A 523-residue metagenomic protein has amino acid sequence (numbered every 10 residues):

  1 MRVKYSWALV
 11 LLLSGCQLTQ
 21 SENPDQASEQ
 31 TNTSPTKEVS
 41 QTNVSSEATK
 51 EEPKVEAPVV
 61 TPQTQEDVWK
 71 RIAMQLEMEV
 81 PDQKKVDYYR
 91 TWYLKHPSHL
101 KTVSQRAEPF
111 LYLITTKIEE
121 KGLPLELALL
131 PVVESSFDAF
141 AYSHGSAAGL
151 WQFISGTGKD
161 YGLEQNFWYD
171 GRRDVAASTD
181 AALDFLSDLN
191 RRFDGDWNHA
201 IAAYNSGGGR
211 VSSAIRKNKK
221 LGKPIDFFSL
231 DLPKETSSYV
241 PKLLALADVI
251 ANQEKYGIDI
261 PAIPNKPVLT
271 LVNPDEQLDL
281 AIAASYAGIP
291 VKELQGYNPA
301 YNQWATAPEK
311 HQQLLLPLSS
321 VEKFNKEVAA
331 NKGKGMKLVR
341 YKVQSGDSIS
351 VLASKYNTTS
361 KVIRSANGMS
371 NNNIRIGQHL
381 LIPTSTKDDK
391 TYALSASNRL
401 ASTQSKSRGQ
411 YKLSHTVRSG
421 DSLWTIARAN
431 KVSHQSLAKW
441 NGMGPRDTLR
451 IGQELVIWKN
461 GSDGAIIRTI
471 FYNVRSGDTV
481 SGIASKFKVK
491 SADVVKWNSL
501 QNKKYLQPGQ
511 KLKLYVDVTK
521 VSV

Functional and structural regions predicted by a protein language model:
V3-Y5, S14-G122, L127: An acidic, Gly/Ser/Thr/Pro-rich helix-cap/linker signature
L18-T33, K37-V39, V44-S46, E235 (+3 more regions): Extracytoplasmic low-complexity/disordered linkers and repeat tracts associated with LysM-containing
E47-Y93, Y142, L150-Q152, G156-T157 (+3 more regions): Catalytic and substrate-binding regions of cell-wall glycan-acting enzymes that process beta-1,4-linked
K84, Y88, T102, R106-P109 (+23 more regions): Extracytoplasmic/secreted proteins, especially bacterial periplasmic and envelope-associated proteins
Y88-T102, F137-H144, Q152-D180, D184-G195 (+3 more regions): Substrate-binding clefts and substrate-entry loops adjacent to catalytic sites of polymer-processing enzymes acting on
H96, L100-L111, E120-L123, S143-W151 (+17 more regions): Solvent-exposed, acidic/flexible segments
G122-L129, R192-A203, K255-D259: Surface-exposed patches in mature extracellular/periplasmic domains of secreted proteins
P131-F137, F153, R173-L186, G195-K220 (+5 more regions): Acidic helix/loop microenvironments that form the catalytic cleft of cell-wall polysaccharide enzymes
